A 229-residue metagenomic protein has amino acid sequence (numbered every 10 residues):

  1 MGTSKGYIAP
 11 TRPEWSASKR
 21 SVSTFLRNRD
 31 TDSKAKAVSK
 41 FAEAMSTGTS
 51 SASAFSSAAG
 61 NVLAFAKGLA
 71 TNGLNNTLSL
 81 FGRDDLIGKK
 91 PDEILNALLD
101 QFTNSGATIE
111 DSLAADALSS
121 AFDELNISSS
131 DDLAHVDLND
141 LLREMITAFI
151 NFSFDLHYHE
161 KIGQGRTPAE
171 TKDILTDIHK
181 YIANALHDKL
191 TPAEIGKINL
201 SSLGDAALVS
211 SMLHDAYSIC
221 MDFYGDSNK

Functional and structural regions predicted by a protein language model:
M1-A97: Extended, helix-rich scaffolding/adaptor regions
M1-K5, V136, F223-K229: Short acidic DE-rich linear segments
N28, D32, A44-G48, F65-G68 (+14 more regions): Surface-exposed polar/charged interaction patches
R29, F102, L133-D137, R166-E170 (+2 more regions): Short coil/turn segments at secondary-structure junctions
K40, S56, S112, I195 (+1 more regions): N-terminal cationic amphipathic segment used for targeting or macromolecule association
G60-F149: Long amphipathic alpha-helical segments with strong coiled-coil/leucine-zipper propensity
L156, E160-K229: Alpha-helical oligomerization segments
